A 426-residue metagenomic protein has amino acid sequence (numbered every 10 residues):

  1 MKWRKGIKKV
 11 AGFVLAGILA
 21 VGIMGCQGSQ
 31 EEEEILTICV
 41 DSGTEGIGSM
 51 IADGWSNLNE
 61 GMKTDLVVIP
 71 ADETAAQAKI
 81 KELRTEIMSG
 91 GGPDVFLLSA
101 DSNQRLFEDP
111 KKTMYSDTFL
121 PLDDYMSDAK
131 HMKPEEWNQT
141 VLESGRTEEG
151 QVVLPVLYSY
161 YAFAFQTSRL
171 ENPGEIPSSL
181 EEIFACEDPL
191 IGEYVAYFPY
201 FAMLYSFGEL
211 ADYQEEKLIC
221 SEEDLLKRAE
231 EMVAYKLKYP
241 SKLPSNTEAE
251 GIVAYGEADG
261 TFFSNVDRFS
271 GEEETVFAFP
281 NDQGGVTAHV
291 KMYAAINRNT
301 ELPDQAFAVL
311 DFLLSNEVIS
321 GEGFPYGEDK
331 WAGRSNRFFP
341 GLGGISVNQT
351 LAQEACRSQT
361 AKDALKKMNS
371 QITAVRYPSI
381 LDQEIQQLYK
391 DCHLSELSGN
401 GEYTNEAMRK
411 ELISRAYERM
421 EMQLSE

Functional and structural regions predicted by a protein language model:
K2-R4, K8-F13, A20-E108, E402-E426: Conserved N-terminal structural module of periplasmic/extracytoplasmic solute-binding proteins
Q77-G92, F96, F107-K112, A234-N265: Short helices/loops that flank or line small-molecule/ion binding pockets
A100-A162, E274-F279: Hinge/lid segment of periplasmic solute-binding proteins
P121-E135, N172, L190, G208-R228 (+1 more regions): Short, solvent-exposed loop/beta-turn-alpha elements that line the ligand-binding surface or hinge of extracytoplasmic
S144, E148-F163, S179-D224, N246-Y255: Extracytoplasmic/periplasmic solute-binding protein
Q214-S245, I252, V266-G271, T275-F279: Glycine-centered hinge/linker elements that transmit conformational signals in sensory and ligand-binding systems
R268-G343: Extracytoplasmic/periplasmic substrate-recognition and gating elements
P340-E426: Conserved C-terminal helix/tail region of periplasmic/extracytoplasmic solute-binding proteins
